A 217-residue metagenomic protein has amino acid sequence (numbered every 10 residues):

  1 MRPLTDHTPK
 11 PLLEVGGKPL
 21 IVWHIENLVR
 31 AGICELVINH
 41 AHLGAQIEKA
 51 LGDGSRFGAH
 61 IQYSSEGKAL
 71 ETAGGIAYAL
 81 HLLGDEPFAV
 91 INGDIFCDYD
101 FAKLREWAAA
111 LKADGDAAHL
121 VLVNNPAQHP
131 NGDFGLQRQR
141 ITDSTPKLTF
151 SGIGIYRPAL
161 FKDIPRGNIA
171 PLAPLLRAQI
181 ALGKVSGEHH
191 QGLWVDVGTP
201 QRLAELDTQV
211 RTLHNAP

Functional and structural regions predicted by a protein language model:
M1, I47-L51, L206: Hydrophobic packing residues within well-ordered alpha-helices of enzyme cores
M1-H7, L12, V29-A31: N-terminal nucleotide-binding beta1-loop-alpha1 segment
P11, H60-Q62, A117, K184-S186: Conserved beta-strand segments of alpha/beta enzyme cores
E14, K18-N92, A102-K103, R166 (+1 more regions): Conserved N-terminal catalytic core of the sugar/cofactor nucleotidyltransferase
I33, A89-I91, F96, D100-A113 (+2 more regions): Catalytic-core segments of class I nucleotidyltransferases/pyrophosphorylases that form NMP-activated intermediates
A41, S64-E66, V121, S144 (+1 more regions): Conserved beta-strand termini and adjacent loop/short-helix elements that scaffold enzyme active sites in alpha/beta
H42, A118-D133: Short beta-strand-to-loop element that shapes/binds the nucleotide-sugar donor at the catalytic cleft/hinge
